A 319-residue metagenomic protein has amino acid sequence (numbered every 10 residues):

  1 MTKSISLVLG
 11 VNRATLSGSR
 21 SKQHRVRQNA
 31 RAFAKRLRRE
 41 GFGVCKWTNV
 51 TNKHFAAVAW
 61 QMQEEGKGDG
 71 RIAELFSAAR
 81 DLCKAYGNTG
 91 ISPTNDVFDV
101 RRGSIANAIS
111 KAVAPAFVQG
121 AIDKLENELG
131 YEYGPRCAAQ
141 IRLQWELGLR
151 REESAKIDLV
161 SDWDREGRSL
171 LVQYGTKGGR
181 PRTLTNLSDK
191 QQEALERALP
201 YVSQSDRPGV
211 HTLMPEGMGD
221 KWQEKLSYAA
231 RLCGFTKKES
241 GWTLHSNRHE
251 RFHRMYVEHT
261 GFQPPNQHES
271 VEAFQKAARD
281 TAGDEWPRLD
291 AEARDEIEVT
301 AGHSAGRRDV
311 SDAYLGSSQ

Functional and structural regions predicted by a protein language model:
G10-A108: N-terminal core-binding DNA-recognition domain of tyrosine recombinases/integrases
S104-K124, G178-E193: DNA breakage-rejoining catalytic core of tyrosine-based enzymes
G120-R151, D290-A291: Basic, Lys/Arg- and aromatic-enriched nucleic-acid-binding interface segment
L143-K156, R254, E258-Q263, A301-S304: A short, glycine-centered helix-capping/turn motif at helix boundaries that positions DNA-contacting or catalytic
K156-R197: Conserved tyrosine-mediated DNA breakage-rejoining catalytic core shared by Y-recombinases
D189-T260: Active-site/catalytic core of tyrosine-dependent DNA strand-transfer enzymes
K238-A291: Short basic/aromatic active-site micro-motif
A282-D295, V299-Q319: Catalytic-site neighborhood detector that most strongly recognizes the C-terminal catalytic loop/helix of tyrosine
